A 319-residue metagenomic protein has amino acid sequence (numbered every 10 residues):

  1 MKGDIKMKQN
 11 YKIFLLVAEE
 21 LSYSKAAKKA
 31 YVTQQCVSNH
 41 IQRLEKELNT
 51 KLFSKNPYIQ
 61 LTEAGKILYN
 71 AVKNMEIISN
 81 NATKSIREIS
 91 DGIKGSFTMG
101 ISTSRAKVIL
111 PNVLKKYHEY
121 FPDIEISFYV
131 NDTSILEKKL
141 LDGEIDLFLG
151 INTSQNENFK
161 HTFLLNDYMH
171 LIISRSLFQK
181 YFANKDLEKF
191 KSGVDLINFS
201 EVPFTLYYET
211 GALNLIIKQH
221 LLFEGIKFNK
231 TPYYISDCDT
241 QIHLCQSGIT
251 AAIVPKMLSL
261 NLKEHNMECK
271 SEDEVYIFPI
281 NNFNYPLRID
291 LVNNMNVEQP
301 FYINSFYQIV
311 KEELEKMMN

Functional and structural regions predicted by a protein language model:
Q9, Q34-Q35, K84, S90-F121 (+2 more regions): N-terminal winged-helix
Y11, E47-L48, L68-S90, F306: Alpha-helical linker/hinge and terminal dimerization helices associated with HTH transcriptional regulators
L15-V32, Y58: Short helix-boundary/capping micro-motifs
E45-E63: A short LG(V/I)-centered, amphipathic sequence patch enriched for acidic residue(s) preceding the LG motif
V113-K116, T133-A183, H265-N266, Y276: Short beta-strand-centered segments that line the small-molecule binding cleft or hinge of alpha/beta clamshell
D132, L141-E144, I151, A212-V275: Hydrophobic hinge/microswitch elements
N156-F163, D167, I197, D239-N296: Beta-alpha-beta core module
Q179-Y181, L187-E224, K256, Q299-Q308 (+1 more regions): Secondary-structure junction motif
